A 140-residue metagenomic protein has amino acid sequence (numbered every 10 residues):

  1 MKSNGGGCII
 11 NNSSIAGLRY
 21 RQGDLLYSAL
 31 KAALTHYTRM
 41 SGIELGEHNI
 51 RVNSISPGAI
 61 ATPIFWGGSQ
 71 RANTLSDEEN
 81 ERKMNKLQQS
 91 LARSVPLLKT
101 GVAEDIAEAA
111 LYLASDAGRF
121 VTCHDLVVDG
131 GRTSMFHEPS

Functional and structural regions predicted by a protein language model:
K2-S3, L45-E47, I60, A114: A short hydrophobic alpha-helix cap/turn motif
S14: Residue(s) in the substrate-gating loop at a strand-loop-helix junction that position the organic substrate next
R19, L111, T122-S140: Short C-terminal tail/terminal secondary-structure segment of NAD(P)H-dependent dehydrogenase/reductase domains
R19-L25, E47, L98, A103 (+1 more regions): Active-site loop immediately N-terminal to the catalytic Tyr-X3-Lys motif of short-chain dehydrogenase/reductase
L30, T38: Active-site helix of classical SDR
I43-E44, R119: Alpha-helical segment proximal to the catalytic Tyr-Lys
S54, E79-V121, G130: C-terminal helical subdomain
P57-G67, R71-D77: Short, flexible catalytic-loop segment of classical short-chain dehydrogenase/reductase
